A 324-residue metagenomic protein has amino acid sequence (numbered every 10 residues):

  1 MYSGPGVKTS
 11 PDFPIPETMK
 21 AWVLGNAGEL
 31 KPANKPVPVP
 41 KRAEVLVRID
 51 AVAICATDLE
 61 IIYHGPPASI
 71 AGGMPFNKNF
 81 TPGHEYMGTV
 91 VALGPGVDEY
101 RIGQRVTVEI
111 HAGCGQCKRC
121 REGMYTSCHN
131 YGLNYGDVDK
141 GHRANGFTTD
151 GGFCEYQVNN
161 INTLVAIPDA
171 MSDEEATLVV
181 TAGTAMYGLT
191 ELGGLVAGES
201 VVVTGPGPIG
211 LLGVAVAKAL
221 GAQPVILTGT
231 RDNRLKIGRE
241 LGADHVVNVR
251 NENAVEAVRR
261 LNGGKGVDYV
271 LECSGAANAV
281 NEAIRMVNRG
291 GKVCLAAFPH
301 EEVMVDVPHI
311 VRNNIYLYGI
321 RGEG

Functional and structural regions predicted by a protein language model:
M1-M87, G151, E155, N159: Short N-terminal strand-loop motif that marks the start of NAD(P)H/FAD-dependent oxidoreductase cofactor-binding domains
V37, G73-P75, E99, C114-T204: NAD(P)H dinucleotide-binding glycine-rich loop of Rossmann-like/cofactor-binding domains, especially the beta1-alpha1
P38-V52, P67-R121, T126, P168-A170: Glycine-rich beta-strand-centered segment in the early N-terminal region that forms part of a ligand/cofactor-binding
R105, N162-L164, P168-E252, E256: Mid-domain Rossmann-like dinucleotide-binding core that forms the NAD(H)/NADP(H) cofactor-binding site
G193-A197, L220, K236-Y316: Glycine-rich cofactor phosphate-binding loops and adjacent beta1-alpha1 units of small-molecule cofactor enzyme domains
T230-R231, P299, E323: Residues in the short beta-alpha loop(s) of Rossmann-like NAD(P)-binding domains
Y318-G324: Active-site capping/gating segments
